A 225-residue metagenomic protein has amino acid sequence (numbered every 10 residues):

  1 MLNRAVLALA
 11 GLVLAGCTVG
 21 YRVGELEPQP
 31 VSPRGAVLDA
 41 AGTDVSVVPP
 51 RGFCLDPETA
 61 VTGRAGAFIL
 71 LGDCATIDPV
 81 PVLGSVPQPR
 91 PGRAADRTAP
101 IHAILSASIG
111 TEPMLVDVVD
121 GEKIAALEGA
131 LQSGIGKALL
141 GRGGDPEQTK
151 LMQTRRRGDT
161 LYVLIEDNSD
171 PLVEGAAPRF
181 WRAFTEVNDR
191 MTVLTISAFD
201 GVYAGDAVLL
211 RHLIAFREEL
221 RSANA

Functional and structural regions predicted by a protein language model:
M1-L9: Bacterial N-terminal signal peptides that target proteins for export
V13-G16: C-terminal motif of bacterial Sec signal peptides marking the signal peptidase cleavage site
T18-Y21: Bacterial signal peptide processing site
E27-S85, G136: N-terminal secretory signal peptides
R51-G52, R155-T160, T185-M191: Short, solvent-exposed coil/turn segments at beta-strand boundaries
F53, M191-A225: Surface-exposed amphipathic alpha-helical segments
G63, A67-A177: Conserved polar/disulfide-associated segments of primarily extracytoplasmic proteins
S169-Y203: A short, solvent-exposed beta-edge/loop patch
